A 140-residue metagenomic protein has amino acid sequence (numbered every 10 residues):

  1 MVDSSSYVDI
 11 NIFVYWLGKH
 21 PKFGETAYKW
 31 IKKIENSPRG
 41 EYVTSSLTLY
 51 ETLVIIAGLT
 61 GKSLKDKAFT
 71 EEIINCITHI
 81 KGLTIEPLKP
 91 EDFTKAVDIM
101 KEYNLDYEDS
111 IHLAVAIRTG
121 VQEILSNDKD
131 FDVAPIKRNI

Functional and structural regions predicted by a protein language model:
M1-S5, L113-I140: Acidic, PIN/NYN-like endoribonuclease modules and their adjacent C-terminal/linker elements
M1-T44, L59-E71, T119, K129: Short, well-structured N-terminal submotif of metal-dependent ribonuclease cores
I10, S46, D109-L113: Conserved glycosyltransferase catalytic-site signature
Y15-L17, I55, A134: Residues that scaffold the ATP/ADP-binding catalytic core of kinase and kinase-like folds
Y28, G82-E123, N127: Active-site neighborhoods of divalent-metal-dependent phosphate/nucleic-acid chemistry enzymes
V43, E86, N139: General small-molecule cofactor/ligand-binding pocket signal
L53-T84: Active-site-proximal, substrate-binding regions of enzyme catalytic domains and RNA-binding/basic surfaces
